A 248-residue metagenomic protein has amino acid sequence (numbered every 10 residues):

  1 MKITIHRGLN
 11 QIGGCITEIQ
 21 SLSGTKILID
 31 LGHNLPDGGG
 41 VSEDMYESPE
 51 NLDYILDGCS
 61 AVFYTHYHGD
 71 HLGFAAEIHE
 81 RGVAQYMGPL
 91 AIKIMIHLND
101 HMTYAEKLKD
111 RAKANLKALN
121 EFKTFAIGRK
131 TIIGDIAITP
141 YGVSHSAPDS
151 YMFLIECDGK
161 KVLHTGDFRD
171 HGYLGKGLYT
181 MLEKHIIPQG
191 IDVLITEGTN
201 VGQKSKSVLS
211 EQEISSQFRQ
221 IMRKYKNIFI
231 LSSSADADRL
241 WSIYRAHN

Functional and structural regions predicted by a protein language model:
K2-A61, D70-D238, S242: His/Asp/Glu-rich metal-coordinating catalytic cores of metallo-dependent phosphodiesterases/hydrolases acting on
H66: Conserved G/P- and acidic residue-centered "switch" motifs that form tight phosphate/ATP-binding loops in soluble
A246-N248: Terminal amphipathic helices with adjacent charged low-complexity linkers/tails
